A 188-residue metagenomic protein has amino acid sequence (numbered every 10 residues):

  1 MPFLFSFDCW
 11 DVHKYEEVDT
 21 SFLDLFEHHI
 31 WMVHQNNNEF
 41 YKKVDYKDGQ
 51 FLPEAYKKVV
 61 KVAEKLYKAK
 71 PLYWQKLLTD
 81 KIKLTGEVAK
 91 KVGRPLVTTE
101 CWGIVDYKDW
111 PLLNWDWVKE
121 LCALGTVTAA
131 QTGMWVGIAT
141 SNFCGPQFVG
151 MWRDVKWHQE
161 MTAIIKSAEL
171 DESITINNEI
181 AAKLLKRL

Functional and structural regions predicted by a protein language model:
M1-A130: Extracellular glycoside hydrolase catalytic/binding regions
W110-L188: Aromatic-rich peripheral "rim/lid" segments of glycoside hydrolase catalytic domains that contact and position glycan
